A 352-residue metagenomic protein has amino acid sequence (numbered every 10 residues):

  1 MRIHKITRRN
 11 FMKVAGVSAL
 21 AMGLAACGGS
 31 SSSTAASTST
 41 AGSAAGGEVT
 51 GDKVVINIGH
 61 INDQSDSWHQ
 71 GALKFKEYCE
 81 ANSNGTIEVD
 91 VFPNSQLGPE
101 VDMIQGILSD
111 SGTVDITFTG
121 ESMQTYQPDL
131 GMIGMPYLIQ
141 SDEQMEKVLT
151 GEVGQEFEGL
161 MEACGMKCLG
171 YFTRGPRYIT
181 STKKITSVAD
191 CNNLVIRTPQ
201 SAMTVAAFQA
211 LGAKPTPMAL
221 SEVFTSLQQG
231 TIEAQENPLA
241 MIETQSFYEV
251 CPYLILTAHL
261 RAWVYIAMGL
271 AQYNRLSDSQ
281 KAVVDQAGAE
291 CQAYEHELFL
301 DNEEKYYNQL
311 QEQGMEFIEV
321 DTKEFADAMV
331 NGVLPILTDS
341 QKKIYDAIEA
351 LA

Functional and structural regions predicted by a protein language model:
R2-I6, G16, M22, G28-S32 (+2 more regions): N-terminal secretory/targeting leader peptides
R8-M12: N-terminal export leaders
A36-T40: Ser/Thr-rich, Proline-interspersed low-complexity disordered segments
K147-G165: Hinge/lid segment of periplasmic solute-binding proteins
